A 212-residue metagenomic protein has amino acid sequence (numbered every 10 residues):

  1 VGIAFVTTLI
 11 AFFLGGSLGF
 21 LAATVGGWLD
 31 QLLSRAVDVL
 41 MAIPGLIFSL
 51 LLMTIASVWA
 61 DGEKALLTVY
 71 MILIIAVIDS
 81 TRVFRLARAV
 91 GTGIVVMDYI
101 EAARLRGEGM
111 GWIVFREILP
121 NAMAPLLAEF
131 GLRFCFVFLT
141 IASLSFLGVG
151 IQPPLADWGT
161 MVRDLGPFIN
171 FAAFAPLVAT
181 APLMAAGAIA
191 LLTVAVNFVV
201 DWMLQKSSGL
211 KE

Functional and structural regions predicted by a protein language model:
V1-L21, L192: Transmembrane alpha-helix signature in integral membrane proteins
G2, V6, G26-S34, T92-V96 (+1 more regions): Amphipathic cytosolic juxtamembrane alpha-helices at the membrane-cytosol interface of multi-pass membrane transporters
F5, F48, V69-L73, A179-M184: Hydrophobic alpha-helical transmembrane segments
I10, L14, A23-T24, L29-I94 (+2 more regions): Generic hydrophobic transmembrane alpha-helix motif, especially the helices
G16, A89-E101, F198, W202-K206 (+1 more regions): Transmembrane helix boundary and interhelical loop/hinge segments in multi-pass membrane proteins
F20, L50-T54, I75, R85 (+4 more regions): Transmembrane alpha-helix boundary and packing residues in multipass membrane permease domains and related
T54-A56, R133, T140-A188: Glycine-rich helix-loop "coupling/hinge" segments at transmembrane-helix boundaries in multipass transporters
I55-L67, I78, L127, G131-L132 (+1 more regions): C-terminal transmembrane helix and the adjacent membrane-cytosol boundary/short C-terminal tail of inner/organellar
